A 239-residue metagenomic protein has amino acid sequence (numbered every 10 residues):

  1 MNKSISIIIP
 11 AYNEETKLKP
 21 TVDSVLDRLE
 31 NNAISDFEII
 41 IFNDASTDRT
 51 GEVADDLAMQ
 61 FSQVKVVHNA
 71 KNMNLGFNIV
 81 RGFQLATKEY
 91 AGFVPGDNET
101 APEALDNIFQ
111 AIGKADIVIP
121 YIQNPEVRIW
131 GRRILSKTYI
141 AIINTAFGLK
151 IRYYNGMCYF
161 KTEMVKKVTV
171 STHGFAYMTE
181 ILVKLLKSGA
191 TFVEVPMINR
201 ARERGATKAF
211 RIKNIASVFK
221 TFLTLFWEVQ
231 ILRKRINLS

Functional and structural regions predicted by a protein language model:
M1-I5, G148, V170-S239: Hydrophobic helical membrane-anchoring modules
K3-I9, L18, V25, F37-F42: Hydrophobic targeting segments
E14-E30: Short, well-formed alpha-helical segments that are part of the catalytic scaffolds of diverse glycosyltransferases
T16-P20, D48-L57: Acidic helix N-cap motif at the loop->helix transition within catalytic regions of sugar-transfer enzymes
F37-I40, G51-L85: Conserved donor nucleotide-binding strand/loop of the catalytic core
N43-E52, N98: A conserved acidic beta->alpha catalytic loop
N69-L85, Y90, P102-F175, R202-I212 (+1 more regions): Acceptor/aglycone-binding surface of glycosyltransferases and processive sugar-polymer synthases
